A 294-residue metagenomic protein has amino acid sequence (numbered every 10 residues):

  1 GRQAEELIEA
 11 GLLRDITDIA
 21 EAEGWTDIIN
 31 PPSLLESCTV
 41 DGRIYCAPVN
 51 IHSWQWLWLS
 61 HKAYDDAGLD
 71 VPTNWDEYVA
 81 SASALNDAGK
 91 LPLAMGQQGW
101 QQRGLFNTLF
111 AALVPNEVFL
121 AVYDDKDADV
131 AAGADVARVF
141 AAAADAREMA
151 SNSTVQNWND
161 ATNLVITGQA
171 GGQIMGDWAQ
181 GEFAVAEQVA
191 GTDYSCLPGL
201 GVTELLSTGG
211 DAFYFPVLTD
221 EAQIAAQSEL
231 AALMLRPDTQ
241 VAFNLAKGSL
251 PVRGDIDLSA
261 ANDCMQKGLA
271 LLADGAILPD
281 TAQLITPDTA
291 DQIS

Functional and structural regions predicted by a protein language model:
R2, W75-A80, N152-I166: Short helix-initiation/N-cap motifs at beta->coil->alpha
R2-Q55, L105-N107: Hinge/lid segment of periplasmic solute-binding proteins
L7-D15, D41-R43, K90, L109-L113 (+1 more regions): Ligand-binding "clamshell"
T17-N30, D70, Q97, L113-R138 (+4 more regions): Short, solvent-exposed loop/beta-turn-alpha elements that line the ligand-binding surface or hinge of extracytoplasmic
T39-V49, Q55, V79-D125, A170: Extracytoplasmic/periplasmic solute-binding protein
A82, D124-T154: Glycine-centered hinge/linker elements that transmit conformational signals in sensory and ligand-binding systems
A146, V185-S249: Extracytoplasmic/periplasmic substrate-recognition and gating elements
S249-L250, Q266-S294: C-terminal capping/gating helix-and-loop segments adjacent to ligand/active sites or protein-protein/ligand interfaces
